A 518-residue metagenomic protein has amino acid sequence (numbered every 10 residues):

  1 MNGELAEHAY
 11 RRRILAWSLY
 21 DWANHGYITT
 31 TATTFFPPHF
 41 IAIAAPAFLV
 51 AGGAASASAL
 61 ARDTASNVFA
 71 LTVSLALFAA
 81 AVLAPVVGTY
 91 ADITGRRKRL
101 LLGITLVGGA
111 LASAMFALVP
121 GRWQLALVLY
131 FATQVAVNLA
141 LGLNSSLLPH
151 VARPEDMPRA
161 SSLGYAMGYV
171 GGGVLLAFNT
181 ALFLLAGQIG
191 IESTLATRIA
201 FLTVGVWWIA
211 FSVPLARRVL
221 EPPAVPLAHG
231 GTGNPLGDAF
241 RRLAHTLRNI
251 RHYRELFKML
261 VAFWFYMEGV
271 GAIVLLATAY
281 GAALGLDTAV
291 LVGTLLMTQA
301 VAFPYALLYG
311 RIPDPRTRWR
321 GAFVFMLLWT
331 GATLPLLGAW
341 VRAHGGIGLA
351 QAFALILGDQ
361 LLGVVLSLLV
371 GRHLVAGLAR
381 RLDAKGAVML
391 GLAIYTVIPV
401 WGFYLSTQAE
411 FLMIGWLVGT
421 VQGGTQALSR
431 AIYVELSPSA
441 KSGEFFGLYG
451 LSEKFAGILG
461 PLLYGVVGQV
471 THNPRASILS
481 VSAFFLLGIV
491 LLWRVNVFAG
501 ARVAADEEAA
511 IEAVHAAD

Functional and structural regions predicted by a protein language model:
N2-L15, L220-L260, L337, H515-D518: Juxtamembrane intracellular "pre-TM" segments in multi-pass secondary transporters
L5-L77, W123-L127, E255-D287, L291-T294 (+2 more regions): Helix-loop boundary and gating motifs at the non-cytosolic
L60-D63, L182-V206, G346-F353, V466-F485: A membrane-interface helix-boundary motif in multi-pass transporters
V82-R96, P304-R318, V370-D383, G468: Helix-to-loop junctions at the C-terminal end of transmembrane segments in multipass secondary transporters
R99-A114, G321-P335, G386-V400: Structural signature of the two symmetry-related core transmembrane helices
L111, R122-A140, A350-G363, E410-G424: Hydrophobic core of transmembrane alpha-helices in multi-pass small-molecule transporters, especially MFS/SLC-type
A117, W207-R218, T425, L479-V514: Multi-pass alpha-helical transporter architecture, strongest for 12-TM Major Facilitator/SLC carriers used
S161-F183, G450-G460: Glycine-rich segments within core transmembrane alpha-helices of 12-TM secondary carriers
